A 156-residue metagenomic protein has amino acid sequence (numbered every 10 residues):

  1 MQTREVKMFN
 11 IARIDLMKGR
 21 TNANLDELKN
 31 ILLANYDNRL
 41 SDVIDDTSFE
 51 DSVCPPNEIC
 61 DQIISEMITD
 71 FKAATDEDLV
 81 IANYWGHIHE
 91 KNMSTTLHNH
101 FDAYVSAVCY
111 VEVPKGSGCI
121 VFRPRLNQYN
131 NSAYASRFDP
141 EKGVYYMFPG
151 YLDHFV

Functional and structural regions predicted by a protein language model:
M1-E77: Non-heme Fe(II)/2-oxoglutarate
V80-M147, Y151, F155: Catalytic core of non-heme Fe(II) oxygenases with the double-stranded beta-helix
